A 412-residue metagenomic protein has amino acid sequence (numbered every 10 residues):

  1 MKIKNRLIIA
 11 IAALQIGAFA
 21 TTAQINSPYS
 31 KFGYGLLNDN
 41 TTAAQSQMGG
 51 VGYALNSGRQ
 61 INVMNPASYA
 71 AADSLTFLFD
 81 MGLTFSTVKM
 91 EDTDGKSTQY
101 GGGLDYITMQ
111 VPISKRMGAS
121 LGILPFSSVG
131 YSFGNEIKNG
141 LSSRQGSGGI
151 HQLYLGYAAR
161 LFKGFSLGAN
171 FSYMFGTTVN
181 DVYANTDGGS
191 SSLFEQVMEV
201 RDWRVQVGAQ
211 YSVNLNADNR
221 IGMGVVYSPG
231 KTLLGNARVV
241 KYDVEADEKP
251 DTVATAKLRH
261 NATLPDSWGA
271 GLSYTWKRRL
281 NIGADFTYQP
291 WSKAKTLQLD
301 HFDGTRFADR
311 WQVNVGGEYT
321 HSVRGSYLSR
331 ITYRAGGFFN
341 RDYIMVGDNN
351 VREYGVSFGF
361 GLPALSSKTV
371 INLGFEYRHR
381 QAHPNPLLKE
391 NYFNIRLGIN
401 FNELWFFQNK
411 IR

Functional and structural regions predicted by a protein language model:
M1-P28: Bacterial Sec-dependent N-terminal signal peptides
Q24-R412: Subset of outer-membrane beta-barrel
